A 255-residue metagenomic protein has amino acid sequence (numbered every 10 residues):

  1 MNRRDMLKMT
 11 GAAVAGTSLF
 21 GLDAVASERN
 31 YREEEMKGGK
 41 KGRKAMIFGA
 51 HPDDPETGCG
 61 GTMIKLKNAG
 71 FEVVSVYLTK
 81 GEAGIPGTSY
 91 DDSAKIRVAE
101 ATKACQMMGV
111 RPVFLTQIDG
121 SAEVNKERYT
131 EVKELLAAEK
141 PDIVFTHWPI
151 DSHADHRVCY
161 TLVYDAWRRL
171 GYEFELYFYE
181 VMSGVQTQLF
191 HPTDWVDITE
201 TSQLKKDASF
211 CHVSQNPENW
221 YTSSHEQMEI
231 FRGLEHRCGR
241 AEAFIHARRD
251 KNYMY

Functional and structural regions predicted by a protein language model:
R3-G16, D23-F48, Q106, R111 (+2 more regions): Metal-dependent de-N-acetylase/amidase catalytic core
A45-P52, E56-Y90: ATP-dependent adenylation/pyrophosphate-handling site
P55, Y90-R97, I198-T201: Residue-level preference for long, well-ordered alpha-helices that form the structural scaffold of enzyme catalytic
C59-T62, E100, E131: Hydrophobic alpha-helical segments typical of transmembrane helices and their membrane-interface/capping positions
T62-N68, D92, T161-Y164, W195: Glycine-rich, phosphate-binding/catalytic loops in enzymes
S75-V76, V113-L115: Short beta-strand segments at enzyme active-site cores
P86-D92, A122-E127: Metal-dependent catalytic neighborhoods of phosphoester/phosphodiester hydrolases
T88-M108: Glycine-rich phosphate-binding loop and adjoining beta1-alpha1-beta2 segment of Rossmann-like nucleotide-binding folds
